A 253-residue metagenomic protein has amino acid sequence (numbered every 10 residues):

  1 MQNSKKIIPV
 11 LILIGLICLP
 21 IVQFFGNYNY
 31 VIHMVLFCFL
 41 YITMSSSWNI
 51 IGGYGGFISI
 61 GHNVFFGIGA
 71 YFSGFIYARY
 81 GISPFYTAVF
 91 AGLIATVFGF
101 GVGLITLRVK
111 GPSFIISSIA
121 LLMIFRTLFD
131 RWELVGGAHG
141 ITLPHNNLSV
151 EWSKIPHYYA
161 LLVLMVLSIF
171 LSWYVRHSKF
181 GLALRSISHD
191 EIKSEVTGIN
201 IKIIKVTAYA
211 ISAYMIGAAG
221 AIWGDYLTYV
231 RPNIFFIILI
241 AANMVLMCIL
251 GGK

Functional and structural regions predicted by a protein language model:
M1-T43, F72, R79-T87: Membrane-interfacial amphipathic/re-entrant helices at transmembrane-helix boundaries
N27-R79, I105-F114, I187-V196, N200 (+1 more regions): Single transmembrane alpha-helix segments in multi-pass membrane proteins
F37, Y41, A70-Y71, G92-T96 (+5 more regions): Residue-level recognition of pore/gate-forming positions within transmembrane alpha-helices of multi-pass
S46, I50, A88, G92 (+5 more regions): Hydrophobic positions within alpha-helical transmembrane segments of bacterial inner-membrane proteins
N63, V89, V206-K253: Transmembrane alpha-helical segments in multi-pass inner-membrane proteins
V64-F65, V102-R131, F235-I249: Pore- or pathway-lining transmembrane helices of multi-pass membrane proteins that form conduits for solutes/ions
L121-E151, G181: Extracellular/periplasmic helix-loop junction at the C-terminal end of a transmembrane helix in multi-pass membrane
K154-R231: Helix-loop-helix "hairpin" substructures at the membrane interface of multi-pass membrane proteins
